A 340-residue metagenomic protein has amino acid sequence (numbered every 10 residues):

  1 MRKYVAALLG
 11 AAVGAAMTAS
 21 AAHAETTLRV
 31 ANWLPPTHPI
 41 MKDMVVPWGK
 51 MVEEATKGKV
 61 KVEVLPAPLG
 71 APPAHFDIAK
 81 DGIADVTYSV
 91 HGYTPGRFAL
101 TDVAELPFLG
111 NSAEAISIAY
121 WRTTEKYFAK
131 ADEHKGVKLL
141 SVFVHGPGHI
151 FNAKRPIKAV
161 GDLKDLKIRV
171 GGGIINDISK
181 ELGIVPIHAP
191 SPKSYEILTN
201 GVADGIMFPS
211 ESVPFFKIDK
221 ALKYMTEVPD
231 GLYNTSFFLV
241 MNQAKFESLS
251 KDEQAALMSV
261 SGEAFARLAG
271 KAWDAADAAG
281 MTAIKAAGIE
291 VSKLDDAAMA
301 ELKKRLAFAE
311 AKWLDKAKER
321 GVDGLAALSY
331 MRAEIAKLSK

Functional and structural regions predicted by a protein language model:
M1-L9: Bacterial N-terminal signal peptides that target proteins for export
R2, R122-T123: Polar helix-capping/helix-linker motif
V13-H23: C-terminal segment of classical bacterial N-terminal signal peptides
H23-I116, T123, Y127-K340: N-terminal secretory/targeting leader peptides
